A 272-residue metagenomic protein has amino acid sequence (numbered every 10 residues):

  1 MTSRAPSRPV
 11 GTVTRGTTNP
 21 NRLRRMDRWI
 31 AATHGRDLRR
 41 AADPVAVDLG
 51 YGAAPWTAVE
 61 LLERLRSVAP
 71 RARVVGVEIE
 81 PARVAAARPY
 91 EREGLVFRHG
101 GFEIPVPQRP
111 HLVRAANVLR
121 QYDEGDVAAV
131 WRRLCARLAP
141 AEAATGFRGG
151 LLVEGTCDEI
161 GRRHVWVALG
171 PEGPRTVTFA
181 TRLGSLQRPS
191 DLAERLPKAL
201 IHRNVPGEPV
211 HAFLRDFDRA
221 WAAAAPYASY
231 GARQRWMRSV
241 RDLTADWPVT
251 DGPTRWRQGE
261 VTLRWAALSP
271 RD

Functional and structural regions predicted by a protein language model:
M1-P44, D48, A53-P55: Class I SAM-dependent methyltransferase Rossmann-like catalytic core, especially the SAM/SAH-binding loop
V47, G52-P105: Class I SAM-dependent methyltransferase SAM/SAH-binding core
I104-Q108, Y122: Short conserved loop adjoining the S-adenosyl-L-methionine
R114-N117: A conserved beta-strand element that flanks and buttresses the S-adenosyl-L-methionine
Q121-P140, G150: A short, conserved alpha-helix within the catalytic core of class I
L138-I160: Conserved beta-strand signature within the Rossmann-like core of class I S-adenosyl-L-methionine
R162-R235: A conserved mid-domain beta-alpha-beta active-site/ligand-binding segment of alpha/beta enzyme cores
H211-D272: Conserved Class I S-adenosyl-L-methionine
